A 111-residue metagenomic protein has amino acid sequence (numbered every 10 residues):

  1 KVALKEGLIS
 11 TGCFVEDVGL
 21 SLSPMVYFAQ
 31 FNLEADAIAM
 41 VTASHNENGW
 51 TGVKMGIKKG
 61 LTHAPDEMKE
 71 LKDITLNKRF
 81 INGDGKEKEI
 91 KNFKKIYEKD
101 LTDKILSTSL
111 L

Functional and structural regions predicted by a protein language model:
K1-K59: Ferredoxin-reductase
T51-L111: Gly/Ser/Thr-enriched, mixed-charge loops and adjacent short helices that form phosphate/oxyanion-binding elements
